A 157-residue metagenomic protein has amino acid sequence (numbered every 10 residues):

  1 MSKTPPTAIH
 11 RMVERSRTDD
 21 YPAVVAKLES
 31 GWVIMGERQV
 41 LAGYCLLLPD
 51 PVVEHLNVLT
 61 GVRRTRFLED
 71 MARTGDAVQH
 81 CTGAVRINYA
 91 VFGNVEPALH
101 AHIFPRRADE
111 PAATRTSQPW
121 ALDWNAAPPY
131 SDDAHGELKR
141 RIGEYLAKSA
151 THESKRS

Functional and structural regions predicted by a protein language model:
M1-S157: HIT superfamily nucleotide-processing domains
